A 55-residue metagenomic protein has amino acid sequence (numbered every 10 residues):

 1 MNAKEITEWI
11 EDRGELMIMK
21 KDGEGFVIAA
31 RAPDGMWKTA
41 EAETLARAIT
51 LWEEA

Functional and structural regions predicted by a protein language model:
M1-E24: Short N-terminal "domain-start" leader segments that mark the transition from disordered tails or signal peptides into
M1-N2, A29-R31, T44-L45: Intrinsically disordered, low-complexity regions enriched in Ser/Pro/Gly/Gln/His and often acidic
I6-I10, E41-A55: A short, charged, amphipathic alpha-helix used as a generic interaction element across diverse proteins
L16-M19, I28, A42, A48: Hydrophobic beta-strand residues in large extracellular and virion-surface proteins
M19-W37: Short aromatic-glycine-(Arg/Gly/Cys) micro-motifs in beta-strand/loop hairpins
